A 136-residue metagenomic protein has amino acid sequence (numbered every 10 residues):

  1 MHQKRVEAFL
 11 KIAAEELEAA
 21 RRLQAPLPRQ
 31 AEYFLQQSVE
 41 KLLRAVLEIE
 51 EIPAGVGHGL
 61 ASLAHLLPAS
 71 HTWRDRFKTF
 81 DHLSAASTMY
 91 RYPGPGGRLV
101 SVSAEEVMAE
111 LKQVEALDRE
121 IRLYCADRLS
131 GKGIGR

Functional and structural regions predicted by a protein language model:
M1-R136: Terminal alpha-helical segments
